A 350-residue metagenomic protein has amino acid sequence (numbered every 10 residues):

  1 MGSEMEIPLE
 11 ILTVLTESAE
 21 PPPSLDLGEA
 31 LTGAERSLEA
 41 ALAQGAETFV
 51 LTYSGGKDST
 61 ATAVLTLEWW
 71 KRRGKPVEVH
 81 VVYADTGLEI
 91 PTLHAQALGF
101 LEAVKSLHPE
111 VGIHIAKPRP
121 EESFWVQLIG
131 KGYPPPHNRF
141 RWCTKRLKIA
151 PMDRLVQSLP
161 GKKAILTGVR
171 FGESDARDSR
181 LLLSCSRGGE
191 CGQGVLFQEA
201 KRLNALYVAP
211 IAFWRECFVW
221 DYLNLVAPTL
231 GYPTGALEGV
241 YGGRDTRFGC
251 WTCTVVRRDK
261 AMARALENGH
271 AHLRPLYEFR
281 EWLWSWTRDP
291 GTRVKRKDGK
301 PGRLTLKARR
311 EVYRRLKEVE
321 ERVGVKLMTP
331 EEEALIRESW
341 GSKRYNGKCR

Functional and structural regions predicted by a protein language model:
G2-T52, K57-R350: Nucleotide-activated chemistry modules centered on ATP-dependent adenylation/adenylyltransferase
